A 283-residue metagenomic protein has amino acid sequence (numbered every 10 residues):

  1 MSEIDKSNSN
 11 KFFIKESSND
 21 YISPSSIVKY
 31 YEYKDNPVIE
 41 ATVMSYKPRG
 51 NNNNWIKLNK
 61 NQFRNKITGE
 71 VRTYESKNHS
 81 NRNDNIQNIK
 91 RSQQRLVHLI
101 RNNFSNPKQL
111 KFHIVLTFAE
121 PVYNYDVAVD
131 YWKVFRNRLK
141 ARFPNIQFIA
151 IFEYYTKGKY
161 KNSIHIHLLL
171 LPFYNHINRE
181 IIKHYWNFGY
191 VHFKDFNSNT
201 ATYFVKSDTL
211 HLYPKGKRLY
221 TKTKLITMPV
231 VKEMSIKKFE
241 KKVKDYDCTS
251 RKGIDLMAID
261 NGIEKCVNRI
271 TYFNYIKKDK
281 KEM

Functional and structural regions predicted by a protein language model:
M1-N162, F173-M283: Right-hand nucleic-acid polymerase module
I166-L170: Cys/His-coordinated zinc-finger cores
